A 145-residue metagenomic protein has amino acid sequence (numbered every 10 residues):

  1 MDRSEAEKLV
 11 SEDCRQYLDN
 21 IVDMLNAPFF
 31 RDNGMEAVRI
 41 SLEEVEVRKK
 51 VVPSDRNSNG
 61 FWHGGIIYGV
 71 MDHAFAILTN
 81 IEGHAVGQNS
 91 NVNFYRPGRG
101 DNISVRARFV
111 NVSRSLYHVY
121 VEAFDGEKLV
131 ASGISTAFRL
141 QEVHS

Functional and structural regions predicted by a protein language model:
M1-S145: Terminal targeting signals and extreme-terminal segments of soluble enzymes
